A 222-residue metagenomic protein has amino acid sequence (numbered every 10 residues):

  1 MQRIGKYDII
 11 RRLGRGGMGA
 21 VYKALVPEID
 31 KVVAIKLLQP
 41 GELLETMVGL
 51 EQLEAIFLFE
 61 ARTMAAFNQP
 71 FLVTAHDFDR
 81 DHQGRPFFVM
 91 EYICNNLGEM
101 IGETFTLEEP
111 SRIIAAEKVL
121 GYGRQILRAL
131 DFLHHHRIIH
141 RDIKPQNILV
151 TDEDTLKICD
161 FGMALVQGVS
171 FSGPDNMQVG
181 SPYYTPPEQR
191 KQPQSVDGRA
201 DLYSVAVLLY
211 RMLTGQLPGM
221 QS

Functional and structural regions predicted by a protein language model:
A20: Conserved N-lobe ATP-binding subsite of Hanks-type protein kinase domains, especially the beta3 VAIK lysine
E42-A66: AlphaC helix of the eukaryotic protein kinase fold
D77-D79: A short, aromatic-enriched beta-strand patch in the conserved N-lobe beta-sheet of the protein kinase catalytic domain
Q83-N96, M100: Conserved short submotifs of the Hanks-type protein kinase catalytic core that shape the nucleotide-binding pocket
Y122-G123: Activation segment signature within eukaryotic-like protein kinase domains
R128-I138: Protein kinase catalytic-loop region centered on the HRD/HxD motif
